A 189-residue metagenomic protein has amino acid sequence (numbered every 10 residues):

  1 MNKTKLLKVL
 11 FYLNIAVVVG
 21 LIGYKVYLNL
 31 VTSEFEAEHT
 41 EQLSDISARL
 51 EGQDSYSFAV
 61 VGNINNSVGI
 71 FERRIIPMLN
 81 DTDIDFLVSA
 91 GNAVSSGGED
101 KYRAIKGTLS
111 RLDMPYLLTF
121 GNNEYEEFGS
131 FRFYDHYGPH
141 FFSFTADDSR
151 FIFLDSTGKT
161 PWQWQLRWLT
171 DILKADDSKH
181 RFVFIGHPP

Functional and structural regions predicted by a protein language model:
M1-V18: N-terminal Sec-pathway targeting helices
K3, Y12, I84, G129-F131 (+1 more regions): Short, well-ordered secondary-structure micro-motifs
I15-V26, D176-S178, V183-I185: Glycine/proline-rich, flexible active-site/cofactor-binding loop segments that harbor closely spaced acidic
I22-A104: N-terminal active-site segment of His-dependent metallophosphoesterases
E34-F35, H39-Q42, G52, E99-R181: Extended active-site neighborhood of metal-dependent phosphoesterases/phosphodiesterases
V60-G62, F86-N92, P115-N122, L154 (+1 more regions): Active-site neighborhood of phospho(di)ester-bond hydrolases with catalytic His/Asp-centered motifs
I64-S67, A93-S96, N122-E126, T157-T160 (+1 more regions): Solvent-exposed loop/turn segments at secondary-structure junctions within structured extracellular/periplasmic domains
